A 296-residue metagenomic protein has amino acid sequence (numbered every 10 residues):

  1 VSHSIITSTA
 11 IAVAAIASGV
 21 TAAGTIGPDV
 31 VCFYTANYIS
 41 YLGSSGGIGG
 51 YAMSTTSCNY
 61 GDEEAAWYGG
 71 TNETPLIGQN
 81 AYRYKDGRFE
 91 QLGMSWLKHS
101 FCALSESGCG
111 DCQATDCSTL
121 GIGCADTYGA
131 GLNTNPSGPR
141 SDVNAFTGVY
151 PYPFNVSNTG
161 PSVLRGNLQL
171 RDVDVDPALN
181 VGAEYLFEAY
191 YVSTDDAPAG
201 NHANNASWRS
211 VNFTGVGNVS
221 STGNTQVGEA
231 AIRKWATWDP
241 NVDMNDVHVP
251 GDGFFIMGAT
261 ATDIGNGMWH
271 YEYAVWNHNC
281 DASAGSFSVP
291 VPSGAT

Functional and structural regions predicted by a protein language model:
V1-A23: Sec-dependent, cleavable N-terminal signal peptides
V20-V173: Eukaryotic non-catalytic protein-interaction modules, chiefly N-terminal intrinsically disordered
G160-G228: Ser/Thr/Pro-rich, low-complexity mucin-like regions that serve as glycosylated stalks/linkers or repetitive adhesive
Y185-F187, M257, Y271: Hydrophobic residues positioned within well-ordered beta-strands of beta-sheet architectures
S220-G267: Low-complexity, acidic Ser/Thr/Pro/Gly-rich terminal tails and inter-domain linkers that flank the onset of structured
A261-D281: Short beta-strand elements of extracellular/lumenal beta-sandwich folds
E272-A274, F287, T296: Beta-strand/loop-rich accessory regions of lumenal/periplasmic or secreted enzymes, predominantly carbohydrate-active
C280-G294: Surface-exposed beta-strand/loop patches in extracellular or lumenal glycoproteins
